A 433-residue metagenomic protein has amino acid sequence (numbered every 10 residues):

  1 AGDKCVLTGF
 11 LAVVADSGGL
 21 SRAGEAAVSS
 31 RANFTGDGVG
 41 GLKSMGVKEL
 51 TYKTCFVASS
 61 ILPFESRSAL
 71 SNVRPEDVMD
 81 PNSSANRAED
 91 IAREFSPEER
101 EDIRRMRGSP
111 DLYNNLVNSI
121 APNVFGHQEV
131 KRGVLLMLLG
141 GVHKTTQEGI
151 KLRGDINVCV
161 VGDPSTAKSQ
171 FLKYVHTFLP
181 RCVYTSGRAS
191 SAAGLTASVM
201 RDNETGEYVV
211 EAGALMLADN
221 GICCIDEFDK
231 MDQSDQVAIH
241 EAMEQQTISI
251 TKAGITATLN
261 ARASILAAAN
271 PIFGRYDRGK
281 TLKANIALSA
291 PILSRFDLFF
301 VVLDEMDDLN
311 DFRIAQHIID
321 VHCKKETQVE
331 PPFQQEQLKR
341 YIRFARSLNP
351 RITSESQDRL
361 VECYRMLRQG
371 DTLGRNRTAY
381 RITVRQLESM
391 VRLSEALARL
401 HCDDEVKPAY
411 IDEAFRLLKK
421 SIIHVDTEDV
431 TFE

Functional and structural regions predicted by a protein language model:
A1-L112, F125: OB-fold and OB-like single-stranded nucleic-acid-recognition modules and their adjacent interaction interfaces
T8-V14, V57-I61, V161-D163, S198 (+5 more regions): Structured beta-strand/turn binding interfaces of compact recognition modules in eukaryotic regulators
S17-S21, E65-S68, T146-Q147, S234 (+5 more regions): Intrinsically disordered, low-complexity regions enriched in proline, serine, glycine and charged residues
K53, D155-I156, D412-L417: Short secondary-structure subsegments characteristic of cysteine-rich extracellular domains
F56-P97, V301-E305, N310-V329, I411 (+1 more regions): Short, exposed interaction patches on small structured surface elements
A85, E89-I103, R107-A345: Conserved ASCE/P-loop NTPase catalytic core
D307-D426: Basic, amphipathic alpha-helical bundle interface domains used for macromolecular binding and assembly
